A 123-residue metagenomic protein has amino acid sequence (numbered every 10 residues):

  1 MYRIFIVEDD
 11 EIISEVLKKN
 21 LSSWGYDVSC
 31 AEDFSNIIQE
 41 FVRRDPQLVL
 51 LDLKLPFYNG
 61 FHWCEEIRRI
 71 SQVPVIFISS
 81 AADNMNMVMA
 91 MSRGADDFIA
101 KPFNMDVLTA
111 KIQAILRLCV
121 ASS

Functional and structural regions predicted by a protein language model:
M1-S122: N-terminal/domain-start alpha-helical segments
